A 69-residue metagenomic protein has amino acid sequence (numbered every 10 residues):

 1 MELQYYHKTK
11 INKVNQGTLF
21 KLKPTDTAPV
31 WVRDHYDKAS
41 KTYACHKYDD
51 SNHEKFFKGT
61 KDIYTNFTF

Functional and structural regions predicted by a protein language model:
M1-N15: Mixed-charge, Lys/Arg-rich low-complexity intrinsically disordered regions
N12-N15, P24, S40, D62: Cysteine-centered metal-binding/redox modules
G17-F20, C45: A broad helix-preferring feature
L19, P24-V30: Short, charged beta-turn/beta-strand-edge "cap" motif at the junction between a beta-strand and an adjacent loop
A28-K38: Short beta-strand-centered aromatic/proline hotspots
A39-Y48: Short, solvent-exposed secondary-structure boundary/capping segments
S51-F69: Intrinsically disordered, low-complexity, charged/polar segments
